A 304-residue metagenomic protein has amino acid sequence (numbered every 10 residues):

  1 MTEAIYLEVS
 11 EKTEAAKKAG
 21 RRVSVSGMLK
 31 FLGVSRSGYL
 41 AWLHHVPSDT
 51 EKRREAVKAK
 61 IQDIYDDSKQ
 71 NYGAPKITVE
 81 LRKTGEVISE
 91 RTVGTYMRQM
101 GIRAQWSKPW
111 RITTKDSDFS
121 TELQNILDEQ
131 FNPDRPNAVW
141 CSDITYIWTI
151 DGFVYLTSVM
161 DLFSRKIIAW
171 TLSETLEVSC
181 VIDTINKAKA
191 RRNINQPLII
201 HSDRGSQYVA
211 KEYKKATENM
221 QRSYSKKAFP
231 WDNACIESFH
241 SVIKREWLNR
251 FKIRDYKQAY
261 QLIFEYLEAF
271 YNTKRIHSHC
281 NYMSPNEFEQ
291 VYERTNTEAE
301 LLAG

Functional and structural regions predicted by a protein language model:
M1-L7, L29, R36-R135, F229 (+1 more regions): Basic, flexible linker segments flanking DNA-binding modules in nucleic acid-interacting mobile-element proteins
M1-V23, A56, K60, A299-E300: Residue-centric detector for conserved, function-critical "anchor" positions in compact interaction modules
V9, L29, Y39, I61 (+15 more regions): Mobile genetic element proteins and their domesticated derivatives, centered on retroelements and DNA transposons
S48, V87, F131-N132, T149-I150 (+3 more regions): Conserved, non-catalytic sequence blocks in retroelement Pol enzymes and Pol-derived host proteins
T113-S117, S202-R204, A210-E212, Y224-K244 (+2 more regions): RNase H-like two-metal-ion nuclease catalytic core shared by retroviral integrases and related mobile-element nucleases
E129, P133-I168, E174-T175: An active-site-proximal beta-strand-loop segment
W148, G152, W170-N193, V209: Active-site beta-loop-alpha junctions of metal-dependent nucleic acid enzymes, especially the RNase H-like/DDE
E218, V242-G304: C-terminal domain-tail junction helix/linker
